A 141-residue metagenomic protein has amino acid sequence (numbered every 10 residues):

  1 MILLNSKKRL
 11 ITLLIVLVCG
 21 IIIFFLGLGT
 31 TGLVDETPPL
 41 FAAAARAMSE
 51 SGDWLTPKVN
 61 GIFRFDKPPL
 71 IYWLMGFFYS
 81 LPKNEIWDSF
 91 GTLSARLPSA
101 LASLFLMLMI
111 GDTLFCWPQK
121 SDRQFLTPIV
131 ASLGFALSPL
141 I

Functional and structural regions predicted by a protein language model:
M1-I141: Membrane-integral, polyisoprenol-dependent glycosyltransferases of the GT-C/oligosaccharyltransferase superfamily
